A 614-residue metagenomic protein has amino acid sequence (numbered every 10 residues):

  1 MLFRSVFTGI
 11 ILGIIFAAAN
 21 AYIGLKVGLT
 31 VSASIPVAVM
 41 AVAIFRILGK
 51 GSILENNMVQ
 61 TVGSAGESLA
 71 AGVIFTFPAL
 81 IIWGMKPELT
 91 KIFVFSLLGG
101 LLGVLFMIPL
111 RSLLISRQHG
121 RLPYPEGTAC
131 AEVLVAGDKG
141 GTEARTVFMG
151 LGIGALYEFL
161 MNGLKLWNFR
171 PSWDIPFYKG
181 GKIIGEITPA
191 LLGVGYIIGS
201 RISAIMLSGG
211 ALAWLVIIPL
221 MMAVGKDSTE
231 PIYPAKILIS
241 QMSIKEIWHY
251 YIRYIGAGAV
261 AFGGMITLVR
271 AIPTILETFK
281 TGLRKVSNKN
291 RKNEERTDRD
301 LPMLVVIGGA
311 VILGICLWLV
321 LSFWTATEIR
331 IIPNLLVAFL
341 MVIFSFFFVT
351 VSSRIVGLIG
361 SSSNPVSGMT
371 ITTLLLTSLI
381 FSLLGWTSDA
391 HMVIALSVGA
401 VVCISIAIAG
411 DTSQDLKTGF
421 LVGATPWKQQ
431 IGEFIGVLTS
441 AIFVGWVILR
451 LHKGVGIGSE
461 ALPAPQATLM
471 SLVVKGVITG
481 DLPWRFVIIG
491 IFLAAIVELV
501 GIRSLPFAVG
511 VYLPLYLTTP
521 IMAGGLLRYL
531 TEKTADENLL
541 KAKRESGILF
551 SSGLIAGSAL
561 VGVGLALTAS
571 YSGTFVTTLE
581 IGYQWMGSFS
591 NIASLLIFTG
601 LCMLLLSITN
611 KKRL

Functional and structural regions predicted by a protein language model:
M1-L614: Alpha-helical multipass membrane-protein architecture
